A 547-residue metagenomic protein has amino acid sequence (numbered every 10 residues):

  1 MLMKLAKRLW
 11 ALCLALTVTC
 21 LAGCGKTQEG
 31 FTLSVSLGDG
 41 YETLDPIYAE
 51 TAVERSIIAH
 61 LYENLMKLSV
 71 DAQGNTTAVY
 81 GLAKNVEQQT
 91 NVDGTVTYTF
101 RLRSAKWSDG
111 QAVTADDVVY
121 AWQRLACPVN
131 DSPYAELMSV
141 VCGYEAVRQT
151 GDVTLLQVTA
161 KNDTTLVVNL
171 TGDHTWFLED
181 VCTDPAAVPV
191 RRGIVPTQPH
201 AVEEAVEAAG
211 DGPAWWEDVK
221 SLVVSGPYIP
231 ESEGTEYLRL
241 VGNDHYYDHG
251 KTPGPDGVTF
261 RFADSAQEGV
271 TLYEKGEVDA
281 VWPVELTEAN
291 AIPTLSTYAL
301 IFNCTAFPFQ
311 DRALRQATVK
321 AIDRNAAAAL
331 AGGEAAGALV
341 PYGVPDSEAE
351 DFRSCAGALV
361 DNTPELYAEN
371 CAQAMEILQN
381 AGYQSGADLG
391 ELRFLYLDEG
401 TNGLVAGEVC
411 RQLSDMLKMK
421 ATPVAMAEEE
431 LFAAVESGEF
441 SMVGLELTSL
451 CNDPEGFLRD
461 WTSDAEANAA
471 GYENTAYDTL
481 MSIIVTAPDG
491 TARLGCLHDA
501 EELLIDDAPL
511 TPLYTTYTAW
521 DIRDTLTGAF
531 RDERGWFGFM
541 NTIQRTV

Functional and structural regions predicted by a protein language model:
S36-N91, V223: N-terminal lobe/hinge region of extracytoplasmic solute-binding protein
E50, K84-L137, V167, P308-Q310: Aromatic- and charge-enriched surface segment that lines or borders ligand/interaction sites
V70-Q73, H174, C182-P253, G257: Gly/Pro-rich hinge or "lid" segments in bacterial periplasmic/extracellular proteins
Y134-E204: Surface-exposed binding/hinge segments that line and control ligand-binding clefts or catalytic entry sites
T235, P364-C371, Q379-S449: Ligand/substrate-recognition segments at binding pockets and active sites
E236-R239, H245-E288: Ligand-site clamp/hinge motif
Y237, A321-D351, T401-C410, V435-V547: Detector for C-terminal structural segments
E334-N380, E399-G403: Structural transition elements
